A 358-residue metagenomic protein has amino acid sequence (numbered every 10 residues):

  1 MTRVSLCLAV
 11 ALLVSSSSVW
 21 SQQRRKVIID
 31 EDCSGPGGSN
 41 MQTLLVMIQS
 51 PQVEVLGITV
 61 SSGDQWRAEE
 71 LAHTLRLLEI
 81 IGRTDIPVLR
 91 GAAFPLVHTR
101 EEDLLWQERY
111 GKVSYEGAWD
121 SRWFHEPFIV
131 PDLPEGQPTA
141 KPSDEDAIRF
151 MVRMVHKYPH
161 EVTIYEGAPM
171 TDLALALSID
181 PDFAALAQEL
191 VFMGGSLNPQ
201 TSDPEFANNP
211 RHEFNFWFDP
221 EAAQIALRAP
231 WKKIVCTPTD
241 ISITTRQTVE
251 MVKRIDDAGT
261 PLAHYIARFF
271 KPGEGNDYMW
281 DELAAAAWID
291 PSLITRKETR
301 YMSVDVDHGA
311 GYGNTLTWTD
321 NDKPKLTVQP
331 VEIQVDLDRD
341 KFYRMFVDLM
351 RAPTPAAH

Functional and structural regions predicted by a protein language model:
M1-C7: Bacterial N-terminal signal peptides that target proteins for export
L8-A9, V19: Cleavable N-terminal signal peptides
S15-S16: N-terminal signal peptide c-region/cleavage motif recognized by signal peptidases
Q22-T84, S121-P238, S242: Active-site histidine-anchored catalytic micro-motif
Q23-R25, Q42-S50, E54-V55, F214-W217 (+1 more regions): Conformational coupling and interaction surfaces
Q65-H73, L96-V97, S196-Q200, S303-D320: Short, mixed-charge aromatic SLiMs
I86-P138: Surface-exposed loop and adjacent secondary-structure segments within mature catalytic domains
E102-G111, P204-N209, M251: Short, surface-exposed amphipathic charged segments that create phosphate/polyanion-binding patches used for binding
